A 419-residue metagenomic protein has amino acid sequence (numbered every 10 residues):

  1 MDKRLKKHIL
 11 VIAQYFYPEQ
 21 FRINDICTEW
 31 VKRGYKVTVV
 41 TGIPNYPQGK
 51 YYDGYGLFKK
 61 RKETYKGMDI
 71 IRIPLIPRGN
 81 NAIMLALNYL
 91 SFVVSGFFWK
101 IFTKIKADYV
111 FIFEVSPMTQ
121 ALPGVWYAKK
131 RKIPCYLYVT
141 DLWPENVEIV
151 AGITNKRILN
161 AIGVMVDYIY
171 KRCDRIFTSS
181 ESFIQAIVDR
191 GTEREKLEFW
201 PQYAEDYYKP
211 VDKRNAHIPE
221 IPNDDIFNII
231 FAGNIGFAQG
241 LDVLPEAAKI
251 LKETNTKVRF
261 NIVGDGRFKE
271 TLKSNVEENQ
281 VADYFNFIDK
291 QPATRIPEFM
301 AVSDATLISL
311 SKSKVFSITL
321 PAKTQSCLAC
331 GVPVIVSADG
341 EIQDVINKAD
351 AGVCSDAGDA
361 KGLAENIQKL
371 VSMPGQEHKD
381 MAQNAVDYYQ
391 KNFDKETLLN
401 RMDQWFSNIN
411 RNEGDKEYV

Functional and structural regions predicted by a protein language model:
M1-E63, L251, E417-V419: N-terminal subdomain of nucleotide-sugar transferases
T119, W126-K130, R157-I176: Membrane-proximal helix-turn-helix segments that form the acceptor-binding/catalytic region of lipid-linked
S182, W200-Y203: Carbohydrate-associated surface elements
I221-Q239, L244-A248: Conserved donor-binding/catalytic core segment of Leloir-type glycosyltransferases
V263, E270-P297: Nucleotide-activated donor-binding/catalytic signature segment of Leloir-type glycosyltransferases, i.e., the conserved
T306-I308, S326-S337: Short hydrophobic beta-strand element within catalytic cores of glycosyltransferases and related nucleotide-activated
Q343-K369: Change "using UDP/GDP/dTDP sugars" to "using nucleotide sugars
G362, G375-S407: A charged, aromatic-enriched C-terminal amphipathic alpha-helix characteristic of glycosyltransferases across folds
